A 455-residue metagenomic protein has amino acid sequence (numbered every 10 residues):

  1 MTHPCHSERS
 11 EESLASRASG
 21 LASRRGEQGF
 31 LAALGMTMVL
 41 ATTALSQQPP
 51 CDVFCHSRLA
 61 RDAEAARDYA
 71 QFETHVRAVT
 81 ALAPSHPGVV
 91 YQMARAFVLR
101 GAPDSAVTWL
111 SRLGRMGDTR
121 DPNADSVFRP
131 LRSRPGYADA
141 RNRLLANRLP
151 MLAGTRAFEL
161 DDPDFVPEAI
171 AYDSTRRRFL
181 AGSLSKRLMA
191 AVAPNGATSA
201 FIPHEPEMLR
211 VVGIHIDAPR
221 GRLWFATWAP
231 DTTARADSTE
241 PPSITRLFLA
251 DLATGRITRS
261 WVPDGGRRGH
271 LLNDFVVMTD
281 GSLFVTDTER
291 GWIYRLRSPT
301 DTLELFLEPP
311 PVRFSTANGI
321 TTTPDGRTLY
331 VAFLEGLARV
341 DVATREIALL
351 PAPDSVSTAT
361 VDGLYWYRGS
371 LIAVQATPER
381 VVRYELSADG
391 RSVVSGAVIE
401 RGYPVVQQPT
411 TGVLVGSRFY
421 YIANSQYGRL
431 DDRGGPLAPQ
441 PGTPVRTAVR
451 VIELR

Functional and structural regions predicted by a protein language model:
M1, S10-G29, G35-T37, S46-Q47: A cross-taxon signal for low-complexity, glycine/charged-rich
A146-A157, D237-S282, T286: Asp-box/WD-like beta-propeller blade repeats and closely related beta-sheet repeat scaffolds
D161-R176, L184, E205-D231, D264-L283 (+5 more regions): Beta-rich, blade/repeat-based domains predominating in secreted/periplasmic proteins but also intracellular
V192-A197, D251-R256, R297-D301, D341-R345 (+2 more regions): Short loop/turn segments that connect beta-strands within beta-propeller blades
A226-S243, N424-R446: Short, conserved, GDST-rich strand-edge loop motifs in beta-rich repeat architectures
